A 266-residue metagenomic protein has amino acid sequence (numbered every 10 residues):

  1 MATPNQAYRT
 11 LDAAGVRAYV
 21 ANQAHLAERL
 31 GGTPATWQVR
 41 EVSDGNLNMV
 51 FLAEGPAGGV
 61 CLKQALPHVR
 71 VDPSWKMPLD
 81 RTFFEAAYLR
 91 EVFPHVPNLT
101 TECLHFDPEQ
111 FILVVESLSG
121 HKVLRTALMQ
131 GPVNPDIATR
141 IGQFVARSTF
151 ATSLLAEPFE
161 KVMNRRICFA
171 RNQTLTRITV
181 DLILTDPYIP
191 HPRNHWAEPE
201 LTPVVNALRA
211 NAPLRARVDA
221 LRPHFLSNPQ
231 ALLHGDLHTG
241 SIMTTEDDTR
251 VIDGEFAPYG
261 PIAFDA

Functional and structural regions predicted by a protein language model:
M1-F111, T245-R250: Conserved NTP-binding catalytic cores of kinases and kinase-like/nucleotidyltransferase enzymes across multiple kinase
R40-G55, V60-L62, A216-F264: Active-site acidic catalytic loop and adjacent metal/ATP-binding pocket of ATP-dependent phosphoryl transfer enzymes
H68-V69, H121-K122, P258: Feature marks short, surface-exposed loop/turn motifs that line or immediately flank catalytic pockets and channel
P73-S74, D80, K122-H234, T245: ATP-dependent phospho-/nucleotidyl transfer catalytic cores
L79-F83, G131-P135, F256, G260-F264: Short, conserved loop/turn and helix-capping segments at secondary-structure boundaries that abut family-defining
T82-L89, A138-G142, A266: Amphipathic alpha-helical segments in well-structured domains
L113-H121: Short pocket-lining segment of the protein kinase catalytic domain that shapes the ATP-binding cleft
